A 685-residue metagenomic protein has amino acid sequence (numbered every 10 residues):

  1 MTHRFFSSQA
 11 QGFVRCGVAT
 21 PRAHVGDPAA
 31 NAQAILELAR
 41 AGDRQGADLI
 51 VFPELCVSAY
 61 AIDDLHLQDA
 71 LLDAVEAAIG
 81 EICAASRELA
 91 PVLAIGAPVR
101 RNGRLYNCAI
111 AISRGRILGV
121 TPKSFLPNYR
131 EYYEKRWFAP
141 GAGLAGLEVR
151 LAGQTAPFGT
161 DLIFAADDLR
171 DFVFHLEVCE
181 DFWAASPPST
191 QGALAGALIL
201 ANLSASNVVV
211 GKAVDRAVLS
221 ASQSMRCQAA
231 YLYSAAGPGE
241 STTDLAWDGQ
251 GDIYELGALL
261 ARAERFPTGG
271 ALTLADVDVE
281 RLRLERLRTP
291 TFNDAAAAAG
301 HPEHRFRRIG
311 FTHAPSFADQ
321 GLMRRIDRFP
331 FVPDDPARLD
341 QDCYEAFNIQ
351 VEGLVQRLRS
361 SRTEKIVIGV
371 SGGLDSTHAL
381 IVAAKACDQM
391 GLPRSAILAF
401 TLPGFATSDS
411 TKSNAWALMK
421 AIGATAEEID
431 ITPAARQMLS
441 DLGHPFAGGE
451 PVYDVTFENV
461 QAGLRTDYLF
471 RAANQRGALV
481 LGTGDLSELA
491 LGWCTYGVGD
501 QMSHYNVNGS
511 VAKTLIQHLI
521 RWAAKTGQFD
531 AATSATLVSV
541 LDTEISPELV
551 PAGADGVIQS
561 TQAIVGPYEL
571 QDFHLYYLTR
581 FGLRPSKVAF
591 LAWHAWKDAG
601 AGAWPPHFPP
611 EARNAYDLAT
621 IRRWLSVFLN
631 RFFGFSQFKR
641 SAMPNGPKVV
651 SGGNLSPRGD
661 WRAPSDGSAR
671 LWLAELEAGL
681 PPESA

Functional and structural regions predicted by a protein language model:
M1-G369, K385-R394, A426: Enzyme catalytic cores with a strong preference for nitrogen-chemistry domains
V14-R15, G26, N31, R170-V173 (+6 more regions): ATP/NTP-dependent adenylation/nucleotidyl-transfer catalytic domains that generate, transfer, or process NMP-activated
